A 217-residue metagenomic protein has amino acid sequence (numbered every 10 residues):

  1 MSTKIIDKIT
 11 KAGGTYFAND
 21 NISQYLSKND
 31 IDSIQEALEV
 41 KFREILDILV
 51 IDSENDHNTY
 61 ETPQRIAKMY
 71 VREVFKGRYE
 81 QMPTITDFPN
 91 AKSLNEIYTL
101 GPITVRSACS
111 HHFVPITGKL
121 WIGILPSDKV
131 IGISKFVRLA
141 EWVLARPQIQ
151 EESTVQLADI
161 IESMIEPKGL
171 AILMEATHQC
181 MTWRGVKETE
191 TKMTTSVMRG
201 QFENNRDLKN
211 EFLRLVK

Functional and structural regions predicted by a protein language model:
M1-K217: A domain-level signal for the structural core that forms small-molecule/cofactor-binding pockets and catalytic centers
